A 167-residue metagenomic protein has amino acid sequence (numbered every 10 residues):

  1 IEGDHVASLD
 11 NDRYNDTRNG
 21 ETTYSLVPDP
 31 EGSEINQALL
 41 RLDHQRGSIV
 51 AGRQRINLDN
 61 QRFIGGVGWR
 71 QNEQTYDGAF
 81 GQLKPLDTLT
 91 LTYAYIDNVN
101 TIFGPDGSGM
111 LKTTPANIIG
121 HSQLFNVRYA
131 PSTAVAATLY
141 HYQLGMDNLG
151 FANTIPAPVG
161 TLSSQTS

Functional and structural regions predicted by a protein language model:
I1-I56, A79-P85, L89, Y129-A130: Beta-barrel outer-membrane channel/assembly domains of diderm bacteria
D4-D10, I56-L58, I96-T101, L144-M146: Structural signature of outer-membrane beta-barrel domains
N19-Y24, Q61-I64, G107-G109: Extracytoplasmic loops and strand-loop junctions of Gram-negative outer membrane beta-barrel proteins
E34-I35, I64, T75-Y76: Short acidic (Asp/Glu) patches
Q45-R46, G68-S167: Signature for the C-terminal beta-barrel architecture of outer-membrane proteins
Q54, F63-W69: "Short basic amphipathic alpha-helical interaction patches in structured regions
